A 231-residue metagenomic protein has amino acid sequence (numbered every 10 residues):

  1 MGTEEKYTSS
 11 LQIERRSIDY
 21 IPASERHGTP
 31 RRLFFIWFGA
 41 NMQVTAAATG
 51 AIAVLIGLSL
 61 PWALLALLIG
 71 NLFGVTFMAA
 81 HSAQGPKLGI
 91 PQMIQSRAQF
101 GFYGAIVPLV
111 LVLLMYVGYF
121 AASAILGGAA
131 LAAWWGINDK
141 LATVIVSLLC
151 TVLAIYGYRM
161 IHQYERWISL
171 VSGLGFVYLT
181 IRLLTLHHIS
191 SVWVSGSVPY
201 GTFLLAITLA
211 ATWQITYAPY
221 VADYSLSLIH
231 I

Functional and structural regions predicted by a protein language model:
S10-I94, A98-F100, G104-P108, T216-S225: Transmembrane helix-boundary motif of multi-pass solute transporters/channels
L33-W37, V75, A79, L109-V117 (+2 more regions): Hydrophobic alpha-helical transmembrane segments of multi-pass small-molecule transporters/permeases
L68, G136-V146, T202-A211: Structural signature of hydrophobic alpha-helical transmembrane segments
M93-F100, A124-A142: Helix-loop-helix connectors at the membrane interface of multi-pass transporters/channels
A105-G136, S147: Hydrophobic transmembrane alpha-helices that form the core helical bundles of multi-pass secondary transporters
G128, L141, I145-L183, S195-V198: Membrane-interface loop-to-helix entry segments
I137, V171-G196, A206, A210-I215: Hydrophobic alpha-helical segments and their helix-loop junctions in multi-pass secondary transporters
I229-I231: Conserved small/polar residues in nucleotide/adenosyl-binding loops
